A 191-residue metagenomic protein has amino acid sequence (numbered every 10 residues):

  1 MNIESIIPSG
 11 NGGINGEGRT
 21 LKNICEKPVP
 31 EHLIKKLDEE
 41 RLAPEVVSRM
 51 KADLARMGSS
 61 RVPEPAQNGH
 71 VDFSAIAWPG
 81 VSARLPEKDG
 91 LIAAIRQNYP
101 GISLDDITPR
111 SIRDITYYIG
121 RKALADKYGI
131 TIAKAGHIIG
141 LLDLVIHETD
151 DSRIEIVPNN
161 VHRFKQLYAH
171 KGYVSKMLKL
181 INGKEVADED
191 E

Functional and structural regions predicted by a protein language model:
N2-V145, T149-E191: Nuclease and nuclease-like effector domains acting on nucleic acids or nucleotide cofactors
